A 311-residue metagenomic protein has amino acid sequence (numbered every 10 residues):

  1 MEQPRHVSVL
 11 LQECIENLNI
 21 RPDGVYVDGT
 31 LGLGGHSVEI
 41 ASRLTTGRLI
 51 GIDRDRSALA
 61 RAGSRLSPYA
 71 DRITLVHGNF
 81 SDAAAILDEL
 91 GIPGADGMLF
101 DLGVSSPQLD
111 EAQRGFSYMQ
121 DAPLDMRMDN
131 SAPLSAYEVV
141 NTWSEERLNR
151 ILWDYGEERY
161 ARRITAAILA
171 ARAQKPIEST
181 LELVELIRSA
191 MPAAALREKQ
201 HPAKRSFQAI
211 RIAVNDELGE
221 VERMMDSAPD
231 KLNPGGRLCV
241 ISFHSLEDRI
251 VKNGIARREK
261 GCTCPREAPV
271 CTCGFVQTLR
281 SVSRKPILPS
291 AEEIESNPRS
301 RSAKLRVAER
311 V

Functional and structural regions predicted by a protein language model:
M1-V311: S-adenosyl-L-methionine-dependent methyltransferase catalytic core, i.e., the SAM/SAH-binding region
